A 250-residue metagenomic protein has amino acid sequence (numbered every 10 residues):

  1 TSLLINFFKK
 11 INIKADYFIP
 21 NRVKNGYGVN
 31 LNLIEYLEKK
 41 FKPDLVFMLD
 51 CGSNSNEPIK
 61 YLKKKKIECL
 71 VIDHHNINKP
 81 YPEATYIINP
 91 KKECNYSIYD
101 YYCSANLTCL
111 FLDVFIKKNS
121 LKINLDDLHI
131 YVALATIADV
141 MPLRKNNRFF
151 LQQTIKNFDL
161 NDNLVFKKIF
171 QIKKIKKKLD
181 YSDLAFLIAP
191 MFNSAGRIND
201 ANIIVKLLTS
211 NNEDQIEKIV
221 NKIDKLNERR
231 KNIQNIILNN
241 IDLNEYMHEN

Functional and structural regions predicted by a protein language model:
T1-L45, K64-K66, E83, I116-N250: Hydrophobic helix-and-loop "lid/oligomerization" segment in the mid-to-C-terminal part of catalytic domains
F18, L49, I72-H74, I88-P90: Generic beta-sheet signal
V23-N25, S55, N76-P80, C94-N95: Short gly/pro/ser/thr-enriched loop/turn and capping motifs at secondary-structure boundaries
L45-K63: Phosphate/diphosphate-binding loops
S53, N76-I77, K92, P142 (+1 more regions): Short, glycine/acidic-enriched loop or turn micro-motifs at the edges of active sites
Y61, N78-T85: Short loop/helix-cap segments at secondary-structure boundaries that form the rim of catalytic
S97-S104: Short glycine/threonine-rich catalytic loop with a Thr-x-Gly-x-Asp
A105-L121: A charged, well-structured terminal subsegment
